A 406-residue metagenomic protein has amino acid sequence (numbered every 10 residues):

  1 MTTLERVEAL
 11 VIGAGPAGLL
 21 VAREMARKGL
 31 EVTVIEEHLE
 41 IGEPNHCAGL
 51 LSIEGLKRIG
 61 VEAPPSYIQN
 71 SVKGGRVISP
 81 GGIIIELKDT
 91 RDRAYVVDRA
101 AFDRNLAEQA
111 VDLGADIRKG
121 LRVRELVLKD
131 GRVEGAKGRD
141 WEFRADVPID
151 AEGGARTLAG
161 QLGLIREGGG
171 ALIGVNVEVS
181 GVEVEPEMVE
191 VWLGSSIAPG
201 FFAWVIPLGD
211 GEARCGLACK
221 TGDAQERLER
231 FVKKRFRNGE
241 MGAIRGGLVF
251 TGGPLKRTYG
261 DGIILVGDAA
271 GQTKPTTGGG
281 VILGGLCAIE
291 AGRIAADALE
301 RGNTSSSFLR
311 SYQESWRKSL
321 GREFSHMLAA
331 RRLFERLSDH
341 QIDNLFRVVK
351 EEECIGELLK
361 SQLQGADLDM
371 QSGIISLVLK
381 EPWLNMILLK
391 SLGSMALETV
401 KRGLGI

Functional and structural regions predicted by a protein language model:
T2-G15: Beta1/beta-strand and adjacent pyrophosphate-binding region of the FAD-binding site in flavoprotein oxidoreductases
A9-V11, V32, I263: Conserved hydrophobic helix-helix packing surfaces used for dimerization/oligomerization
A14, K28, R104, Q109-G242 (+1 more regions): Predominantly flavin-linked oxidoreductase catalytic cores and closely associated redox partners
G18-L19: N-terminal Rossmann-fold NAD(P) dinucleotide-binding loop
R23-H46: Glycine-rich FAD pyrophosphate-binding loop
I53-N105: A conserved beta-strand/loop capping segment in the N-terminal third of enzymes that catalyze redox or closely related
V123-E125, K220-E300, S306-R310: FAD/FMN-dependent oxidoreductases across multiple families
A296-I406: C-terminal helical "tail/cap" subdomain of flavin- and related membrane-associated enzymes
